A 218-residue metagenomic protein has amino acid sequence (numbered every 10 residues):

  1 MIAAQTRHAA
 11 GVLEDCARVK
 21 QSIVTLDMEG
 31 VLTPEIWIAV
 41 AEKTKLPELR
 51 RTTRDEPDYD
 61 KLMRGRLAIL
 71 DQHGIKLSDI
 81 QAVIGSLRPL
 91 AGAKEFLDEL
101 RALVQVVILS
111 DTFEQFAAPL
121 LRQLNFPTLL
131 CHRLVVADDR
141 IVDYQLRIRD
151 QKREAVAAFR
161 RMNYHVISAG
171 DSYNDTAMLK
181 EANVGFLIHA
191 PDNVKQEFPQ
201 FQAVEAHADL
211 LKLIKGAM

Functional and structural regions predicted by a protein language model:
I2, L13-R133, A137-D138: Alpha-helical substrate-recognition element adjacent to the catalytic core
R51-K61, K195-A206: A short, conserved beta-to-alpha structural element at the edge of catalytic cores that scaffolds binding
V106-D111, Y164-E205: Acidic, Mg2+-coordinating phosphoryl-transfer loop and its flanking beta/alpha structural elements, shared across
E114-A118, D175-T176, L211: Short, well-ordered alpha-helical microsegments
Q115-V166, E197: Substrate-recognition "cap/lid" segment bordering the active-site pocket of phosphatases
H132-V136, A190-V194, A208-L210: Short, acidic/turn-prone active-site loops that include or flank metal/cofactor- and phosphate-binding residues
K212-M218: Short amphipathic alpha-helix with an adjacent loop that forms part of the alpha/beta core around
